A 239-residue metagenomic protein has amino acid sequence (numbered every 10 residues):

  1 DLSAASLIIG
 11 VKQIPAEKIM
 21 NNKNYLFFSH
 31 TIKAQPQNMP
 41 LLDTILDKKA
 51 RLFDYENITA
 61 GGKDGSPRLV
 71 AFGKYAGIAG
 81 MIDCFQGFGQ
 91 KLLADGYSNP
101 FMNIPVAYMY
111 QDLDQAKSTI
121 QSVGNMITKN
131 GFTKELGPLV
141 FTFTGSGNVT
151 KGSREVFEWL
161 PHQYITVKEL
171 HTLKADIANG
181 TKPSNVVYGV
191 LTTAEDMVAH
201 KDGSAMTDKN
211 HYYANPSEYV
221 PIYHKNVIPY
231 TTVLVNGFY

Functional and structural regions predicted by a protein language model:
A4, G62-D64, A175: Short secondary-structure boundary/hinge segments and terminal tails
A4-K33, P221-V233, Y239: Rossmann-fold NAD(P) dinucleotide-binding segment
A16, M20-L139: Glycine/serine-rich phosphate-binding loop and adjoining beta1-alpha1 elements at the start of nucleotide-handling
H30, L69, G73, T142 (+4 more regions): Glycine- and other small-residue-rich loops at beta-strand/loop junctions that grip anionic moieties
G96-T232: Glycine-rich phosphate/diphosphate-binding loop of Rossmann-like nucleotide-binding domains
